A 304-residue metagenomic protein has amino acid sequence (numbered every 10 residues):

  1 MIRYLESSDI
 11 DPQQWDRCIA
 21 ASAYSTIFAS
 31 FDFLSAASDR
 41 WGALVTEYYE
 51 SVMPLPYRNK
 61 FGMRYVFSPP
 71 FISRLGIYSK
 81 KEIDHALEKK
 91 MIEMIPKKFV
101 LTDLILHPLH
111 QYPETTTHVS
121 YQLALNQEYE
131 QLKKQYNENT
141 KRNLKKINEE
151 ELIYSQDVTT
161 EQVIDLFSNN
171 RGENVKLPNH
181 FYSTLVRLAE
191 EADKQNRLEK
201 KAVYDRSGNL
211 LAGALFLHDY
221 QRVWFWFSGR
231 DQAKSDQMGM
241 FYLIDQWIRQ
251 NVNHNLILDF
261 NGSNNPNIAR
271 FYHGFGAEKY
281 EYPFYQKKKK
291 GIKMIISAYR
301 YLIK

Functional and structural regions predicted by a protein language model:
I2-Y48, M53-G62, L106-S235: A conserved beta-strand-loop-helix scaffold within acyl/acetyltransferase catalytic domains
D39-W41, K97-L101, L198, N253-I257: Short, high-confidence coil segments that cap the C-terminus of an alpha-helix and link into the following beta-strand
K60-S68, Q286-K304: Alpha-helical membrane-targeting segments
P69-L75, T117-Q122: Acyl/amide activation-and-transfer machinery of modular secondary-metabolite enzymes
S73-K81, A233: The substrate-binding groove and active-site-proximal loops of carbohydrate-active enzymes, especially glycoside
D84-S120: Non-catalytic accessory segments adjacent to catalytic cores
K89, R197-S297: Aromatic (often tryptophan-rich) hydrophobic motifs at membrane interfaces
D103, I153, I257-N261: Short catalytic-loop micro-motif centered on adjacent basic/acidic residues
